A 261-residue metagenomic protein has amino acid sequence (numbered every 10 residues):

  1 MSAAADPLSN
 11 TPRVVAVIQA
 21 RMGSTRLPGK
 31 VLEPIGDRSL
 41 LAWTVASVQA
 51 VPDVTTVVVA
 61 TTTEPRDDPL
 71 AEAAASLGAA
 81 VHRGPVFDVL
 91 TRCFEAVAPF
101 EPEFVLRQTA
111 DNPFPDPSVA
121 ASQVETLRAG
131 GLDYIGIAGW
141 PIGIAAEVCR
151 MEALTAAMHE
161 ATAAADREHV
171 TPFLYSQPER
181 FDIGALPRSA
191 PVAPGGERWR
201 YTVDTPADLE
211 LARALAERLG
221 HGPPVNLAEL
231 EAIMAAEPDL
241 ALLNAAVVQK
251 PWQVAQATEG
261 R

Functional and structural regions predicted by a protein language model:
M1-R13: Short amphipathic alpha-helices and their capping/turn segments at secondary-structure boundaries
R13-T61: N-terminal glycine-rich phosphate-binding loop and ensuing alpha1 helix
Q19, Q108-T109, A138: Short beta-strand segments
T25, P113, E147, T202 (+1 more regions): Residues that recognize and position ribonucleotide moieties
T55, E103, D133: Short acidic/polar active-site loop segments enriched in Thr and Asp
T63-T126: Short phosphate-binding loop-to-helix
F114-W199, E210, A214, E229-R261: Conserved core of the sugar-phosphate nucleotidyltransferase
T205: Short, conserved phosphate/pyrophosphate- and ester-handling motifs at nucleotide-, phospho-/glycolipid
